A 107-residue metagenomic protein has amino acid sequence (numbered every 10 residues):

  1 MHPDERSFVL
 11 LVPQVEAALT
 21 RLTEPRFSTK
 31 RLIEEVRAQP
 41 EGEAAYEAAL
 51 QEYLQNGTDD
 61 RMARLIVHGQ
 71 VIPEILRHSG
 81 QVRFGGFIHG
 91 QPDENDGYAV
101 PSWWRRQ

Functional and structural regions predicted by a protein language model:
M1-A18, E35, E41-Q107: Phospho-regulated, low-complexity intrinsically disordered regions of nuclear gene-regulatory and chromatin-associated
L22-S28, Q39-E43: Short capping segments at the starts of secondary-structure elements
R31: Ca2+-coordinating acidic residues in Ca2+-binding motifs
